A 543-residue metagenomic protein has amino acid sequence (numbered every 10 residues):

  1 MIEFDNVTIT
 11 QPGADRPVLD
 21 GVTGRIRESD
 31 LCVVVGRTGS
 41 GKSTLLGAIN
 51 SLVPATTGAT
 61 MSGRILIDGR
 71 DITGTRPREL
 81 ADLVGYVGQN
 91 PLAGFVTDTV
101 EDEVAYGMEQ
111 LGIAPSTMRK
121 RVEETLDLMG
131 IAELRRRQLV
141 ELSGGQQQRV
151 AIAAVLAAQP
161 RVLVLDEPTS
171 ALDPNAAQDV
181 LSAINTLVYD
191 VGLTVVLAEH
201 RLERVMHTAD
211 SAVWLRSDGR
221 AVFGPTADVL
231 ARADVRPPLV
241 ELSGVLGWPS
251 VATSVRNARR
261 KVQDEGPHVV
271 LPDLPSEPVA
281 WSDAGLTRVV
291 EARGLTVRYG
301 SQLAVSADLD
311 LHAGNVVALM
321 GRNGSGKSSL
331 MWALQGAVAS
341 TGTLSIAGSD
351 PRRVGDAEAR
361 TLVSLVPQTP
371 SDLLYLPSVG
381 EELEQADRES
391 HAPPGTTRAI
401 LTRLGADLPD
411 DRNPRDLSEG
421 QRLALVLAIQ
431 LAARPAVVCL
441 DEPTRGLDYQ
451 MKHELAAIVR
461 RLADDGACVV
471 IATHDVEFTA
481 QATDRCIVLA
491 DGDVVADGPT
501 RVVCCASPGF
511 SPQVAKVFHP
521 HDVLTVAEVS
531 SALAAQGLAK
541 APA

Functional and structural regions predicted by a protein language model:
G58-R70, G342-D350, A359: Conserved ABC transporter NBD signature motif
S116-L134, A392-D410: Conserved ABC ATPase "signature" region
Q138-L142, Q146, N413-L417, Q421: Conserved ABC ATPase signature
V155-L156, L431: ABC ATPase C-loop
L163-D166, V438-D441: Catalytic Walker B motif of ABC-type/P-loop ATPase nucleotide-binding domains
E199-H200, T473-H474: H-loop/switch region of ABC-family ATPase nucleotide-binding domains
V205-H207, T479-Q481: A short, surface-exposed alpha-helical micro-motif characterized by mixed small hydrophobic and charged/polar residues
A227, A231-R288, F510-A543: ABC ATPase nucleotide-binding domains
